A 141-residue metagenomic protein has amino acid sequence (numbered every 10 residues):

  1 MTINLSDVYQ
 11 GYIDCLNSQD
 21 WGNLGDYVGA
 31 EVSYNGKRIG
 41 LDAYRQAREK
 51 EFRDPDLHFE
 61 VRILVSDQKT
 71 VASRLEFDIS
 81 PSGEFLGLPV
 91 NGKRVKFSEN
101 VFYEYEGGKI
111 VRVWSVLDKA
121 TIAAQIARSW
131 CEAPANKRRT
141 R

Functional and structural regions predicted by a protein language model:
M1-R141: C-terminal and inter-domain tail/linker signature
